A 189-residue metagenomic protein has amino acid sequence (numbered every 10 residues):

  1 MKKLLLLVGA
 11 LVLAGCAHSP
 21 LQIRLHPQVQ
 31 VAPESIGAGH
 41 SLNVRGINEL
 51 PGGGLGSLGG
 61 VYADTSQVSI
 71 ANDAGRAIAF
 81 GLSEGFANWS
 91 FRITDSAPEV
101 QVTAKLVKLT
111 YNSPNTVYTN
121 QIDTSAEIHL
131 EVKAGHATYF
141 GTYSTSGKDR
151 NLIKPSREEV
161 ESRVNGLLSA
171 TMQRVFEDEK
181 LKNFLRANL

Functional and structural regions predicted by a protein language model:
M1-C16: Sec-dependent bacterial lipoprotein signal peptides
C16-R76, L181-L189: A structural "domain/chain start" motif
A17-V29, N88-S90, F140, K148-L189: C-terminal/domain-edge helix-coil "capping" segments
A17-V29, W89-F140, K148-L152: Surface-exposed short loop/turn segments
D64-N72, V117, I153-E161: Second-shell loop/turn segments in exported
V68-D95, A104: Mid-chain, structured segments of secreted extracytoplasmic proteins
